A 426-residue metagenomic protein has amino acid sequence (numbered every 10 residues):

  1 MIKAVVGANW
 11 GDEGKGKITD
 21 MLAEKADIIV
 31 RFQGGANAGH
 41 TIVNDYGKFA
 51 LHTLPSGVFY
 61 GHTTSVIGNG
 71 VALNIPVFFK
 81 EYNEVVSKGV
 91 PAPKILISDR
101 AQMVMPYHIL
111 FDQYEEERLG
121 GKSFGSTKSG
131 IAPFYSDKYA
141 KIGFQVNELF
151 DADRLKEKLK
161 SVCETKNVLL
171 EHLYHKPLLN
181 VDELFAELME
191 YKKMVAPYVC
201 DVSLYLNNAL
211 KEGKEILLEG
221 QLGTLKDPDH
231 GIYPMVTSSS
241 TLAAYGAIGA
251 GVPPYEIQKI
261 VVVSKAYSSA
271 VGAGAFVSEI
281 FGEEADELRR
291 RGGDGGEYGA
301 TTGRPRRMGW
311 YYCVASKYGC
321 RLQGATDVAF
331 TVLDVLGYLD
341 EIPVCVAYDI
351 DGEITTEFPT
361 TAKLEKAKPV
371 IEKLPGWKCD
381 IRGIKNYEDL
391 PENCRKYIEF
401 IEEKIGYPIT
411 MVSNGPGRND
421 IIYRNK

Functional and structural regions predicted by a protein language model:
M1-K426: Non-transmembrane, aqueous-exposed alpha-helical and coiled segments at domain scale
